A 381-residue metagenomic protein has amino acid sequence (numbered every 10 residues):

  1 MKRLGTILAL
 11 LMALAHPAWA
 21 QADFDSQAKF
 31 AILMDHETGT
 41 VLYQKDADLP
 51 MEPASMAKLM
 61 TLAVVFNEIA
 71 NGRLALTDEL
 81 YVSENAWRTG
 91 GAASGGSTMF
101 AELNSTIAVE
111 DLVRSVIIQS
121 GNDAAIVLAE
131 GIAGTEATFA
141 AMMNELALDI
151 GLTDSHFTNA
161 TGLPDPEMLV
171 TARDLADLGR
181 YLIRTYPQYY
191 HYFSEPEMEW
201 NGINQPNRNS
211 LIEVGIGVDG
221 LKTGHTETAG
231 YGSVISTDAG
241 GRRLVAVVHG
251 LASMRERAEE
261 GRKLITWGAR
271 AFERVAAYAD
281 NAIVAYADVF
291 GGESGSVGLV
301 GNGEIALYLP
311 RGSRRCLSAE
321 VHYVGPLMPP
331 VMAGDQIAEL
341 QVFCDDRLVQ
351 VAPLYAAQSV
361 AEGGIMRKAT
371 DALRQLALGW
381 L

Functional and structural regions predicted by a protein language model:
G5-A15: Bacterial N-terminal signal peptides
L10-L11, E52, F100, L251: A general, composition-driven signal for non-globular sequence regions
L14-A15, A70, F272: Hydrophobic alpha-helical membrane context
A15-A22, Y355: Bacterial Sec-dependent signal peptides at the C-terminal "C-region" and cleavage site
A20-R173, R180-Y186, M198: Active-site-adjacent loops and short helices of periplasmic peptidoglycan-processing enzymes
L152-H156, P164-L381: Domain-terminus/edge residues, biased toward the C-terminal soluble/receptor-binding domains of extracytoplasmic
